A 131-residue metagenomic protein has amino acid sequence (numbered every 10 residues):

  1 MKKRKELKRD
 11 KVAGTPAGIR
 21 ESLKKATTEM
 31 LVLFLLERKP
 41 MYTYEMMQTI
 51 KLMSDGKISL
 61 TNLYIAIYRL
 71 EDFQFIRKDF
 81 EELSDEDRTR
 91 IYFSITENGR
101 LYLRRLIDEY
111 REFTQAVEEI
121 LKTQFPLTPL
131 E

Functional and structural regions predicted by a protein language model:
M1-L31, R38, R88-T89, E97 (+1 more regions): Intrinsically disordered, low-complexity serine/threonine- and proline-rich regulatory segments
R20-S22, F75, L127-T128: Short, contiguous hydrophobic alpha-helices characteristic of membrane insertion segments
R20-Y64: N-terminal helix-turn-helix DNA-binding core of bacterial DNA-binding proteins
I67-E71: Short, hydrophobic-biased segments on the C-terminal half of alpha helices that form "recognition helices"
F73-R88: Beta-hairpin "wing" of winged helix-turn-helix
R100-E131: Amphipathic alpha-helical dimerization/coiled-coil segments that flank or bridge DNA-binding/regulatory modules
